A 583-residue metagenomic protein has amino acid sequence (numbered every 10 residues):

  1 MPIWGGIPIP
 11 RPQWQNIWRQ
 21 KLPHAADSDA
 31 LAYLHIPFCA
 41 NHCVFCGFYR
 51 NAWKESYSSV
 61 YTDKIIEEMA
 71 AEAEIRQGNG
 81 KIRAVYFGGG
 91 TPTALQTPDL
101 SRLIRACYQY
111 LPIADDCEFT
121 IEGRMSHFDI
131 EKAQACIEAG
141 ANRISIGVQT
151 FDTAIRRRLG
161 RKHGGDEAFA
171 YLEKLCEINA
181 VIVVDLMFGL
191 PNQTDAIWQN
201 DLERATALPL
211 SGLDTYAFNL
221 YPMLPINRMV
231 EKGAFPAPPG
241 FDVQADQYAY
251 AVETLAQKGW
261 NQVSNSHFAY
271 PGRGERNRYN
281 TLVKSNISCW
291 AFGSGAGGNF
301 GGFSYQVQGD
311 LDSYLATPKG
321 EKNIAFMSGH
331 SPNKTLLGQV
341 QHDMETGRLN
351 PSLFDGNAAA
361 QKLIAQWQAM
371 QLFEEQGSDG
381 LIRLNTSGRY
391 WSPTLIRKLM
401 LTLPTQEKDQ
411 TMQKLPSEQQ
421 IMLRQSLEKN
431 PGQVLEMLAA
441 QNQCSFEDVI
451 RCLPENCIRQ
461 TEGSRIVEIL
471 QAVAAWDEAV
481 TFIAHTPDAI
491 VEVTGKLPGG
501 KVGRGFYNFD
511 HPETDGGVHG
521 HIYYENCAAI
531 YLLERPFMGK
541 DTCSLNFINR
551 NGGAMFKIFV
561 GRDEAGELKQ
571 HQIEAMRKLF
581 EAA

Functional and structural regions predicted by a protein language model:
M1-A32, A40, G78, F373: Flexible, acidic/Gly-rich N-terminal and inter-domain linker regions that tether and position cofactor-handling modules
A26-Y61, T153: Canonical Radical SAM [4Fe-4S] cluster-binding loop centered on the CxxxCxxC motif and its immediate flanking residues
W53-E74, K81-L353: C-terminal scaffold of the Radical SAM
D355-M370: Short amphipathic alpha-helical interaction segments
Q368-D379: A short, conserved structural fragment
G380-N385: Minor-groove-contacting beta-hairpin "wing" of winged helix-turn-helix DNA-binding domains
S387-T411: Short, amphipathic alpha-helical interaction segments positioned at domain boundaries
M412-A554, F559-A583: Eukaryotic intrinsically disordered, low-complexity regulatory linkers and tails enriched in Ser/Thr/Pro
